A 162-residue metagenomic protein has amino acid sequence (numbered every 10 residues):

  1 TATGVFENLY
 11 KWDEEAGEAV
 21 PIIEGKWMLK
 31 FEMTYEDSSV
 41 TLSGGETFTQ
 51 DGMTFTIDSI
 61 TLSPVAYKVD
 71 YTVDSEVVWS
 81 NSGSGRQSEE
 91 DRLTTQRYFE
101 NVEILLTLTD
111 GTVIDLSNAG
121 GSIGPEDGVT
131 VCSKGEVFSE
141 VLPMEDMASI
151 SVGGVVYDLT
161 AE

Functional and structural regions predicted by a protein language model:
T1-E162: Alpha-helical, hydrophobic structural elements that either
